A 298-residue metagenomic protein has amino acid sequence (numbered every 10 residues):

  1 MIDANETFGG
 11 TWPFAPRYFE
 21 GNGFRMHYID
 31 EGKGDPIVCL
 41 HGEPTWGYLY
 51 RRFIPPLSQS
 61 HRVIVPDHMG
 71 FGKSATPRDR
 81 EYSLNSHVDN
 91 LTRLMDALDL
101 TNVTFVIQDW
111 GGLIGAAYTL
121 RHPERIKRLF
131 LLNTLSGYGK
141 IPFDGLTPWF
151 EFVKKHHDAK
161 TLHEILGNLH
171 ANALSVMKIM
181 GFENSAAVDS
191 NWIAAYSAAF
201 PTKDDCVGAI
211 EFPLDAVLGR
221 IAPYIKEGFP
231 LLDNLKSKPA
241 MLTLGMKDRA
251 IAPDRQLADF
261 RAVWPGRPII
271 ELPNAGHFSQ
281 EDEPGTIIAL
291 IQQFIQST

Functional and structural regions predicted by a protein language model:
M1-R17, M26-Y28, P36, L49 (+5 more regions): Flexible "cap/lid" subdomain of the alpha/beta-hydrolase fold that forms the substrate-access gate
E20-N22, D30-E31: Active-site beta-strand termini and strand-to-loop segments that position acidic
D35-H41: Short beta-strand element of the alpha/beta-hydrolase
E43-I54: The serine-hydrolase catalytic nucleophile loop
S58-D67: Active-site machinery of serine-nucleophile hydrolases
A275-P284, I288: Catalytic histidine-centered segment of alpha/beta-hydrolase-like enzymes
L290-T298: C-terminal alpha-helix
